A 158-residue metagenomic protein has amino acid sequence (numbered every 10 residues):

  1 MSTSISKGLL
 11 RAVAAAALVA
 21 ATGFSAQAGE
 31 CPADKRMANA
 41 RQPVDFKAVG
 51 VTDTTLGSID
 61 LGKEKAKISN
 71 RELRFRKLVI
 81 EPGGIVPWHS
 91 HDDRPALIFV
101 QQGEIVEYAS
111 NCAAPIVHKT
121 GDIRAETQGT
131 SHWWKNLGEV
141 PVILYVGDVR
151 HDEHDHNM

Functional and structural regions predicted by a protein language model:
S2-L9, T22-R74, Y108, I116-V117 (+2 more regions): A short, N-terminal "cap"/entry segment at the start of jelly-roll beta-barrel domains of the cupin/DSBH fold
A15-A16, A26: Cleavable N-terminal signal peptides
I68-R71, G84-L97: A short beta-loop-beta micro-motif enriched in histidine and acidic residues
I80-E81, A109-G129: Short acidic-glycine-tyrosine-enriched beta hairpin
V86, E104-Y108, I123: Short beta-strand segments in beta-sandwich/barrel cores
V86-H91, A109, I116, K135-N136: Short histidine-centered beta-strand/loop micro-motifs that create catalytic or ligand/metal-coordination sites
D93-C112: Glycine- and acidic-residue-biased ligand/ion/polar-headgroup-sensing regions
K119, Q128-D155: Ligand-binding loop in jelly-roll beta-barrel domains
